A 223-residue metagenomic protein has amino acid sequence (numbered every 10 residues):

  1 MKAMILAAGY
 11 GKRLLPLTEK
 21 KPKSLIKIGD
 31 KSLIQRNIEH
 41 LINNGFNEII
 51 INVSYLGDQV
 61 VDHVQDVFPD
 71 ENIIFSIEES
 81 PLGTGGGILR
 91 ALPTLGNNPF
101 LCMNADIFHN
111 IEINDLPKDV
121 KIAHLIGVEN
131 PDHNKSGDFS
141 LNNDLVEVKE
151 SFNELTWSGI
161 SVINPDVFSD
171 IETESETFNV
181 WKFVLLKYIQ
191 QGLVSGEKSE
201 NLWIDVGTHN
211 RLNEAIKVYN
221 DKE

Functional and structural regions predicted by a protein language model:
M1-E19, L193: N-terminal nucleotide-binding beta1-loop-alpha1 segment
K2-I5, K27, K31-N104, D170 (+2 more regions): Conserved N-terminal catalytic core of the sugar/cofactor nucleotidyltransferase
Y10, A105-I107: Active-site metal-binding loops of divalent metal-dependent hydrolases
S24, N72-I74, L193-S195: Conserved beta-strand segments of alpha/beta enzyme cores
R36, H40, Q59, R90 (+5 more regions): Alpha-helical elements of Rossmann-like donor-binding domains used by nucleotide-donor carbohydrate transfer enzymes
Y55, H124-D138: Short beta-strand-to-loop element that shapes/binds the nucleotide-sugar donor at the catalytic cleft/hinge
L101, F108, I113-K118, N130-H133 (+1 more regions): Catalytic-core segments of class I nucleotidyltransferases/pyrophosphorylases that form NMP-activated intermediates
